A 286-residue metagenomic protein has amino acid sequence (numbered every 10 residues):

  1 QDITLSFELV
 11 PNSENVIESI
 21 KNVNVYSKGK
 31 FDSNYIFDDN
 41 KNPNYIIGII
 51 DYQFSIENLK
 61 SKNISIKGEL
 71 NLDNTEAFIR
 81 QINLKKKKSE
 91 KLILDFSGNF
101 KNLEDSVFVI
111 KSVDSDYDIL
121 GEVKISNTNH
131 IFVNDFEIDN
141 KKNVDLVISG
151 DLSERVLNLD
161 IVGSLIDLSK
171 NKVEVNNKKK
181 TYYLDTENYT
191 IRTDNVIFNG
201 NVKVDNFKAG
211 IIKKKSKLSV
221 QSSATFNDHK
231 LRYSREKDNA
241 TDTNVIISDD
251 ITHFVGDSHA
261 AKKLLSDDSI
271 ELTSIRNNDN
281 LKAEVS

Functional and structural regions predicted by a protein language model:
Q1-S115, L120-S286: Membrane-proximal interfacial segments on either side of biological membranes
